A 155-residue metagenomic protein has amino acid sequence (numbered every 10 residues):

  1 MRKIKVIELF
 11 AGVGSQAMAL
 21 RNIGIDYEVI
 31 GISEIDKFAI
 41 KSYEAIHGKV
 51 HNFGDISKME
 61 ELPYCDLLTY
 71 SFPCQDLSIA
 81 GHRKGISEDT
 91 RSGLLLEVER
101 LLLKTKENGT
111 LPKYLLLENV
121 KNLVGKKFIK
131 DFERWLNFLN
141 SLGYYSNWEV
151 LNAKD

Functional and structural regions predicted by a protein language model:
M1-R2, D26-Y27, N108-P112: Short helix-terminating capping/connector loops at secondary-structure junctions
R2-K5, G24, L136-G143: N-terminal start-of-chain detector that recognizes signal peptides and the immediate post-cleavage beginning
I4-E60: SAM cofactor-binding core of SAM-dependent methyltransferases, primarily the Rossmann-like beta-alpha-beta module
G31, N52, L68, L115-L116: Residue-level marker for buried hydrophobic side chains located in beta-strands that build the well-ordered beta-sheet
M59-L67, I79-D155: Class I S-adenosyl-L-methionine
F72: Glycine-rich, N-terminal phosphate-binding loop of Rossmann-like dinucleotide-binding domains
Q75: Active-site beta-alpha loop architecture of Rossmann-like, nucleotide-cofactor-dependent enzymes
